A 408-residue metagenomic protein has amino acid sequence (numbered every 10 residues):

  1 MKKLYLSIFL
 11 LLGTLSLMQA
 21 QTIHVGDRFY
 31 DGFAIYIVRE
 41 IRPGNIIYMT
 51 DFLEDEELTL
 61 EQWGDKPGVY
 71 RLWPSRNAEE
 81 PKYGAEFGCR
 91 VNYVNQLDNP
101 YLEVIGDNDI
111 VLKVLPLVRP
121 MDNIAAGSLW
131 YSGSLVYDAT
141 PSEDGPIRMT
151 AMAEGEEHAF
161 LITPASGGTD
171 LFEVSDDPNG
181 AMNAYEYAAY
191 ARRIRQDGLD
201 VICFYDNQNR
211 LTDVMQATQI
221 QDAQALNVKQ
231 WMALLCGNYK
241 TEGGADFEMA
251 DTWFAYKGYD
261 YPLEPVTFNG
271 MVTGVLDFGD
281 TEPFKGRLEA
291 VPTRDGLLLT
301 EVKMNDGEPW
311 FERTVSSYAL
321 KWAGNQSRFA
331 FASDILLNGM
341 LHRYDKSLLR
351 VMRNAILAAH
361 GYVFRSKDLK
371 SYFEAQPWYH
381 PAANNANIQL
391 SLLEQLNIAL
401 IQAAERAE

Functional and structural regions predicted by a protein language model:
L4-M18: Sec-dependent N-terminal signal peptides
A20-R28, R42, L112-Y131, T218-K240 (+1 more regions): N-terminal helix-cap/turn-to-beta initiation motif at the start of protein domains
A34-A85, C89-P100, I105-I110, S134-D177 (+5 more regions): N-terminal glycine/threonine-rich, aromatic-flanked beta-hairpin/loop signature
I37-V38, Y137, Y239-E248, A323-N354: Extracytoplasmic/periplasm-facing segments of secreted or lipoprotein envelope proteins
Q230, L234, I335-L336, Y344-A355 (+3 more regions): Extracytoplasmic/secreted proteins, especially bacterial periplasmic and envelope-associated proteins
G286, L297-E301, S317: Extended low-complexity, polyampholyte segments enriched in Ser/Thr/Pro and acidic residues
L341-P381: Amphipathic alpha-helical packing elements
F364-K367, S371-E408: Compact alpha-helical subdomains of small soluble proteins
